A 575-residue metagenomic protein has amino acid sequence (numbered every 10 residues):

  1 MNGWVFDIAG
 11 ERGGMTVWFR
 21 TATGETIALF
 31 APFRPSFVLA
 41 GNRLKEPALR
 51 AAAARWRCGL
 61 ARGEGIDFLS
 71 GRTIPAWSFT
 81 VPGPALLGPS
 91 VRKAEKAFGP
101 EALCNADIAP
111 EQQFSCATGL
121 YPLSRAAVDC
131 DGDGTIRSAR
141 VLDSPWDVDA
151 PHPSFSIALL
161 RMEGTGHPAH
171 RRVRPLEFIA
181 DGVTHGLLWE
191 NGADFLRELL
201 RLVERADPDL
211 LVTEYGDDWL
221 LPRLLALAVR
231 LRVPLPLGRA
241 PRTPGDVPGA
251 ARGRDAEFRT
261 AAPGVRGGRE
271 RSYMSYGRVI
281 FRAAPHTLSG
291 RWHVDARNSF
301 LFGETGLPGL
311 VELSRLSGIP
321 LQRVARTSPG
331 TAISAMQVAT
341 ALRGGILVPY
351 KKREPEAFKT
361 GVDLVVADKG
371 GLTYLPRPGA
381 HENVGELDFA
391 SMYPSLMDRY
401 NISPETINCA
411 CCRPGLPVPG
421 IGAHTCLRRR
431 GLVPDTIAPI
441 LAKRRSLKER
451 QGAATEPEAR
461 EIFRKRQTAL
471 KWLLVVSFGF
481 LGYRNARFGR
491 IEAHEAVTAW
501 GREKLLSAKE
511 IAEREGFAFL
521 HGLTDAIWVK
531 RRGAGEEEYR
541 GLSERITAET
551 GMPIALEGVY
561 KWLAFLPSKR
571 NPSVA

Functional and structural regions predicted by a protein language model:
M1-G385, F389-A390, P394-S446, R450 (+4 more regions): The two-metal-ion catalytic cores of nucleic-acid processing enzymes
R72-I74, H521-A526, V559: Short Gly/Ser/Thr- and Asp/Glu-enriched loop/turn motifs at secondary-structure junctions
F178-T184, F480-A499: Gly-rich Lys/Arg/Thr-decorated short loops/hinges at beta-loop-alpha junctions or inter-strand turns that position
L210-L220, A459, R490-T498, T524-G533: Conserved short loop/turn motifs at secondary-structure junctions
E214, A296-S299, G522, A555-L563: Acidic carboxylate-rich catalytic motifs and surrounding loops in phosphoryl-/glycosyl-chemistry enzymes
V362-P376, A496-G516, G533-G541: Flexible, glycine/threonine-enriched loop-and-boundary segments that flank and lead into catalytic domains of large
R444, L474, G516-K530: Catalytic palm active-site di-aspartate
K530-A575: C-terminal polymerase-core module
